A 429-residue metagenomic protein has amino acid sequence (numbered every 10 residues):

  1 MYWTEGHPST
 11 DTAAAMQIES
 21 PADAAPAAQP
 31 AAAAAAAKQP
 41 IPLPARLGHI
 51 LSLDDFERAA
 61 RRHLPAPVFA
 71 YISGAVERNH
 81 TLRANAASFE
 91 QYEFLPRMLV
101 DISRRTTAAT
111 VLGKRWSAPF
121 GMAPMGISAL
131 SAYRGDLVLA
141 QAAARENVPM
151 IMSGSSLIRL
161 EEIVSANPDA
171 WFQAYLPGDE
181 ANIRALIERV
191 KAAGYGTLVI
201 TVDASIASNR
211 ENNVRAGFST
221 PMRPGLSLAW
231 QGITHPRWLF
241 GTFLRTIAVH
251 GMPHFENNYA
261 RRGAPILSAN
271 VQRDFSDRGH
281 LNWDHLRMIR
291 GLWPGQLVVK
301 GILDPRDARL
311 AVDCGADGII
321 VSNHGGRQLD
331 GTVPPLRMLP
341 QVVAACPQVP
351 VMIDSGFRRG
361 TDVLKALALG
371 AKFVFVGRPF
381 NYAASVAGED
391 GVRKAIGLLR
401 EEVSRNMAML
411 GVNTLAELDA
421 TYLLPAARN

Functional and structural regions predicted by a protein language model:
Y2-T12, M16-G113, P221-L281, A416-A420 (+1 more regions): An N-cap/entry alpha-helix motif that binds or orients negatively charged groups
N85, P335-V342, A384-S404: C-terminal helical cap(s) of enzyme catalytic domains, especially alpha/beta-barrels
S117-S155: Glycine-rich active-site/cofactor-binding loop and its immediate structural neighborhood
G121-I127, D169-Y175, A269-Q272: Short, basic, glycine/proline-bearing loop/turn elements
Q141, G178-I353, T361-A383: Alpha/beta enzyme core
L160, N167-Y175, D179, D362: A structural-propensity feature for long, helix-poor, extended segments
L160-N167, K191, V312-D313: Acidic (Asp/Glu)-rich catalytic clusters
G411: Active-site-adjacent helical/loop segments in soluble small-molecule enzymes
